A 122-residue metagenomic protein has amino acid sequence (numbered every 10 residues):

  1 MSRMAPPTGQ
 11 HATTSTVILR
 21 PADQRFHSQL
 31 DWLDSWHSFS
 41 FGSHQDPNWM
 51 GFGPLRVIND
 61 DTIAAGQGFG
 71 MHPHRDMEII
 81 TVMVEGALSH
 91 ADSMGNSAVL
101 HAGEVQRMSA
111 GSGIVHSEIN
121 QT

Functional and structural regions predicted by a protein language model:
M1-R20: Basic/polar N-terminal segments that are highly enriched at the extreme N-terminus, encompassing both cleavable
Q24-I79, V84: A short glycine-rich, His/Asp/Glu-containing loop-to-beta-strand
T62, G86-H90, V105-Q106: Short beta-strand segments in beta-sandwich/barrel cores
F69-G70, M94-N96, I119-Q121: Catalytic micro-motifs at enzyme active sites that drive phosphoryl/nucleotidyl and oxygen chemistry
H72-H74, H90, H116-S117: Histidine-centered active-site/metal-ligand motif
D92-S109: Short acidic-glycine-tyrosine-enriched beta hairpin
M108-T122: Hydrophobic, well-structured mid-protein blocks that either form specific transmembrane helices
